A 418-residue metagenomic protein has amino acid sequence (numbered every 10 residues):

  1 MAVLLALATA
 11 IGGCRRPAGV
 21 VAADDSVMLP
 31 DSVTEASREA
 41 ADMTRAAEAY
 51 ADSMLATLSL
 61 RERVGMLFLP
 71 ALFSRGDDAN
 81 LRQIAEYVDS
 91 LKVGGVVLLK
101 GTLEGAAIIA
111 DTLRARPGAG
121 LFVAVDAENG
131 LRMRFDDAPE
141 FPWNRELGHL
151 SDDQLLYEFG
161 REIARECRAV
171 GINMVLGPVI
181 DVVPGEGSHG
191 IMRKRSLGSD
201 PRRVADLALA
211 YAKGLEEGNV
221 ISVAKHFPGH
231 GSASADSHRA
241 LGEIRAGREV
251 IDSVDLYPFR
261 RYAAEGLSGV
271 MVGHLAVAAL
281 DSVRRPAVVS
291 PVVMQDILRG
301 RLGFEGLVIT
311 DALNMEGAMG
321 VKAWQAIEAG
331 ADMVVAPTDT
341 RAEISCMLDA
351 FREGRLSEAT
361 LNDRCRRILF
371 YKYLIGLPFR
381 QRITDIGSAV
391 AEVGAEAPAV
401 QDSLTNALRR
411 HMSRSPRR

Functional and structural regions predicted by a protein language model:
A2-A10: Bacterial N-terminal signal peptides
L7, C14-E86, G300-R301, V321-R418: Preference for extracellular/luminal or secreted protein segments
S59, V96, A107-A115, L121 (+2 more regions): Second-shell residues forming the walls of enzyme active-site clefts
L69-D78, R145-Y157, A240-S253, E316-G317: Active-site mouth loops of central-metabolism enzymes
P70, E86-L103, A278: A short aromatic-anchored loop/beta-hairpin motif
G76-D89, L156-I163, S253-F259, M319-A323: Short, acidic/polar
T102-A106, H149-E162, R202-A205, E249-D252: Glycine-rich anion/phosphate-binding loops
